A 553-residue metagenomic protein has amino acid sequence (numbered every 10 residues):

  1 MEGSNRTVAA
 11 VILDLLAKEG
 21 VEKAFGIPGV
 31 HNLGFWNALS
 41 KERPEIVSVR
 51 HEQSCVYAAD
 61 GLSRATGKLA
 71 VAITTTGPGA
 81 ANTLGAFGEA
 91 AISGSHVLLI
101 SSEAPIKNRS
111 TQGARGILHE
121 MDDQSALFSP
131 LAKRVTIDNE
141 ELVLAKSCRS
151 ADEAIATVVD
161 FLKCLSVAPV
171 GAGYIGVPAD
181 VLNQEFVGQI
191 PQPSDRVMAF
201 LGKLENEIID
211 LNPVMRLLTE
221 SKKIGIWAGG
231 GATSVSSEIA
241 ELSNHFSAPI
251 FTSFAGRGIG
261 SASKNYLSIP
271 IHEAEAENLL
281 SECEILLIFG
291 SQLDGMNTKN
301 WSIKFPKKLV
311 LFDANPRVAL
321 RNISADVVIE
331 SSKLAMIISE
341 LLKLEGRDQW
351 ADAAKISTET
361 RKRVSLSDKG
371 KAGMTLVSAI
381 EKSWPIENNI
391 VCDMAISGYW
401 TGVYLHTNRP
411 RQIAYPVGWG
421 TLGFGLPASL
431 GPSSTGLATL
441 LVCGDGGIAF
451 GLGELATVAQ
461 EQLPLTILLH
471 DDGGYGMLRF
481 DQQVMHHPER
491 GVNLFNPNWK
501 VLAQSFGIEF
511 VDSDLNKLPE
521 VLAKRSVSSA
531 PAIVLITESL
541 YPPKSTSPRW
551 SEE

Functional and structural regions predicted by a protein language model:
M1-S4, V135-D152, G176, Q189-I190 (+4 more regions): Phosphate/pyrophosphate-binding active-site segments
A9-L13, A17-G20, I27-S40, K355-G436: Active-site diphosphate/adenylate-binding microenvironment
V11-V21, G61-G67, L162-P169, D210-I224 (+5 more regions): Glycine-rich phosphate/diphosphate-binding loops that line cofactor/substrate pockets in enzymes
V30-I106, T111, I285-D294, Y399-G474: Thiamine diphosphate
R64, A228-A314, V318, N408-A438 (+4 more regions): Glycine-rich, anion-gripping cofactor-binding loops and their flanking helix/strand elements in enzyme active sites
S101-I155, F254-A354, I467, Q482 (+1 more regions): Glycine-rich, acidic loop regions that bind phosphate or pyrophosphate groups
N108-D122, L280, L320-N322, W400-E553: Thiamine diphosphate
D122, A154-E220, R347: Conformationally flexible catalytic loops at phosphate/diphosphate-handling active centers
